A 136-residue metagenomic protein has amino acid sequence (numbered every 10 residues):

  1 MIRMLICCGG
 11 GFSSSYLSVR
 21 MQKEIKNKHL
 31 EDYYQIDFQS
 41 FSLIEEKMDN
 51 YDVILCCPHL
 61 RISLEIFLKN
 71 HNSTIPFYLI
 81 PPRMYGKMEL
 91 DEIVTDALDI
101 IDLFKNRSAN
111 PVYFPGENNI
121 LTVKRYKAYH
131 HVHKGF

Functional and structural regions predicted by a protein language model:
I2, D32-Y34, I75: A structural micro-motif
I2-H29: Short, charged N-terminal beta->alpha structural module
N27-Y33, F104-A109: Phosphate-handling active-site elements
L30-E45: A short, well-structured beta->alpha microelement
M48-V53: Short acidic/histidine-rich motifs immediately flanking catalytic phosphotransfer sites in two-component signaling
L55, H59-D91: Mid-chain, well-packed structural core segment of small domains
P76-K124: Ser/Thr/Gly-rich flexible loops in soluble cytosolic domains mediating phosphotransfer, phosphorylation
H130-F136: Charge-patterned, long linear interaction tracts outside catalytic cores
